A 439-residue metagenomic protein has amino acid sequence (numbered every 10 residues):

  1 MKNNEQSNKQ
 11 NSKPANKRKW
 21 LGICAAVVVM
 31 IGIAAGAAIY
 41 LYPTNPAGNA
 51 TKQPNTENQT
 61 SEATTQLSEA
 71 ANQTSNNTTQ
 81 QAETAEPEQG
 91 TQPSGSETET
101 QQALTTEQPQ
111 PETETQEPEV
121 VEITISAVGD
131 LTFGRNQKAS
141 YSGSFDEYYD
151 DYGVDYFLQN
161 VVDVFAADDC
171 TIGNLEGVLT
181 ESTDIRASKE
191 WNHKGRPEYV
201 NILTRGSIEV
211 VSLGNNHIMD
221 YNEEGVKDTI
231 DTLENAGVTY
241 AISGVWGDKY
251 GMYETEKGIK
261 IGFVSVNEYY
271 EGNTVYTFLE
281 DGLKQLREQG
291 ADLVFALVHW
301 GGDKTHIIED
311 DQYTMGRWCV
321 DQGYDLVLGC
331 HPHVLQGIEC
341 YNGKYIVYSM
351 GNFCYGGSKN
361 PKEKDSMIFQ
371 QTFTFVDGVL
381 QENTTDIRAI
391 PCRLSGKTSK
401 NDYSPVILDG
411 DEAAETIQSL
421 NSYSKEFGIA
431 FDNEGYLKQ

Functional and structural regions predicted by a protein language model:
M1-P87, P93-S94, T98, L203: Gram-positive cell-envelope targeting signals
K2, I23-N45, Q101, E107-Q439: Acidic, metal/ion-coordinating pockets
